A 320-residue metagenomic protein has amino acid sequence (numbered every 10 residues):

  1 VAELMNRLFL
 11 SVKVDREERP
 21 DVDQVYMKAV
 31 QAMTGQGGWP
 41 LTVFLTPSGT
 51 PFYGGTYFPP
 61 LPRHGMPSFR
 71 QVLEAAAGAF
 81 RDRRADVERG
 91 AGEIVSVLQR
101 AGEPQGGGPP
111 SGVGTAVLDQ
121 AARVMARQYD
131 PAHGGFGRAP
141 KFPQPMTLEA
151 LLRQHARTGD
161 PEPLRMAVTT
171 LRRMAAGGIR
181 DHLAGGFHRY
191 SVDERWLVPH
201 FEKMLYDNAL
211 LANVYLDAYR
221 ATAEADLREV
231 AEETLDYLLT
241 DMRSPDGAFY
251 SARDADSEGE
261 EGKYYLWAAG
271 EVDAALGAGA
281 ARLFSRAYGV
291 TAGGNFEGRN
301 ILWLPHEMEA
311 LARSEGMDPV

Functional and structural regions predicted by a protein language model:
V1-V320: Replace the tail clause
